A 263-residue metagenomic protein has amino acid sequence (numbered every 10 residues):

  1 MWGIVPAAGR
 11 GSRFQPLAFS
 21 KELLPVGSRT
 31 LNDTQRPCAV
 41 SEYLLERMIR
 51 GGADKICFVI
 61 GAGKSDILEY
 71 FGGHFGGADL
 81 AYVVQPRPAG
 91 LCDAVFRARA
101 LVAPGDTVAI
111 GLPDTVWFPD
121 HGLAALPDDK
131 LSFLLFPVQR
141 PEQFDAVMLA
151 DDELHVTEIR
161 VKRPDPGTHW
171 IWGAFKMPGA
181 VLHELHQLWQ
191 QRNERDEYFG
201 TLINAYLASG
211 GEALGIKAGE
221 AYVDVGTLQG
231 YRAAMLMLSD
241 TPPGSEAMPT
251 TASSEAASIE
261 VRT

Functional and structural regions predicted by a protein language model:
M1, D54, G105-T107, K130 (+1 more regions): Short coil/turn segments at beta-strand junctions that form active-site/ligand-binding loops
M1-L68, A78-L80, Q85: N-terminal glycine-rich phosphate-binding loop and ensuing alpha1 helix
G3-V5, F58, I110, F133-L134 (+1 more regions): Structural beta-sheet core signal
L23, V147-D151, G215: A structural signal for short hydrophobic beta-strand segments in well-ordered beta-sheet cores
V40-L44, A94-R97, T201-L202: Well-ordered alpha-helical segments embedded in enzymatic catalytic cores
A62-G63, P86, Y198, E220: Short beta->alpha linker loops
I67-D151, H186: Conserved beta-loop-beta/alpha segment of the NTase-like Rossmann-fold superfamily that binds/positions NTPs
A124, H155-V223, L228-T251, S258: Catalytic-core segments of class I nucleotidyltransferases/pyrophosphorylases that form NMP-activated intermediates
